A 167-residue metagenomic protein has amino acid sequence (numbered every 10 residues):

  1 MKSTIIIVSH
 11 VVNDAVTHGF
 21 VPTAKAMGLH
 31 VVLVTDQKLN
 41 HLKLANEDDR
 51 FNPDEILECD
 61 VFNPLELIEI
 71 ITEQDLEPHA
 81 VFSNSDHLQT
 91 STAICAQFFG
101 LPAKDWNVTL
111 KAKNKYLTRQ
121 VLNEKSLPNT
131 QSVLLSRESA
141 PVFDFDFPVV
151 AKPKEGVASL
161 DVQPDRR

Functional and structural regions predicted by a protein language model:
M1-V108: ATP-binding N-terminal substructure of ATP-dependent carboxylate-amine bond-forming enzymes
D48, Q74, H79, A112-R119 (+1 more regions): Residue-level signal for functionally critical sites in structured catalytic/ligand-binding pockets
F62, L101-A103, T109-K113, L160-R167: Short, exposed beta-strand "edge-strand" segments with a Pro/Gly-rich flavor and a Y/T-containing core
H87-F99, K104-K125, S132, D144: Well-ordered mid-protein domain cores that form the structural environment of catalytic cofactors
N114-R167: Active-site nucleotide/adenylate-binding loops and adjacent lid/helix of ATP-dependent enzymes
